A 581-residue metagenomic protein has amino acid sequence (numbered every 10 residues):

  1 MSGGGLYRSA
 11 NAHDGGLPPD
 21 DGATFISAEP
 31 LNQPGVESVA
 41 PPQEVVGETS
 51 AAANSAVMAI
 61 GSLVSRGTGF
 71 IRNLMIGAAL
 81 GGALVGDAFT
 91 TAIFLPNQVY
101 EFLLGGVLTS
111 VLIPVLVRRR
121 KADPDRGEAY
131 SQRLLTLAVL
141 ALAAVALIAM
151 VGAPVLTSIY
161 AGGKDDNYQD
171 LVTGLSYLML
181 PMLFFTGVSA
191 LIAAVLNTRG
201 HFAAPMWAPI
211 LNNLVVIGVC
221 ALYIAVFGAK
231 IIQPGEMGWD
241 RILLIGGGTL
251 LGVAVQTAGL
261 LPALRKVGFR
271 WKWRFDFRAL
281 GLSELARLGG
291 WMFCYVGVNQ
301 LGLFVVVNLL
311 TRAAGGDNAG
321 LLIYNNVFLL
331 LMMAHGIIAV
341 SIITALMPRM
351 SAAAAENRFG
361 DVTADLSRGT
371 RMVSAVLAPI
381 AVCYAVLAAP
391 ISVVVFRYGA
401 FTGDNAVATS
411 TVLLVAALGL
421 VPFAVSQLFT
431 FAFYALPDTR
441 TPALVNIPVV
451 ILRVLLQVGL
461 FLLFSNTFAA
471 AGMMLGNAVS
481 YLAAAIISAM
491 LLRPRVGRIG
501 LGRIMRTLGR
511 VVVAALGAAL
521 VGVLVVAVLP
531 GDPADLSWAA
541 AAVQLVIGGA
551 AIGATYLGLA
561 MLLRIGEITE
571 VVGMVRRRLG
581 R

Functional and structural regions predicted by a protein language model:
M1-R581: Membrane-embedded alpha-helical bundles of multi-pass transporters/translocases, especially carrier/permease families
